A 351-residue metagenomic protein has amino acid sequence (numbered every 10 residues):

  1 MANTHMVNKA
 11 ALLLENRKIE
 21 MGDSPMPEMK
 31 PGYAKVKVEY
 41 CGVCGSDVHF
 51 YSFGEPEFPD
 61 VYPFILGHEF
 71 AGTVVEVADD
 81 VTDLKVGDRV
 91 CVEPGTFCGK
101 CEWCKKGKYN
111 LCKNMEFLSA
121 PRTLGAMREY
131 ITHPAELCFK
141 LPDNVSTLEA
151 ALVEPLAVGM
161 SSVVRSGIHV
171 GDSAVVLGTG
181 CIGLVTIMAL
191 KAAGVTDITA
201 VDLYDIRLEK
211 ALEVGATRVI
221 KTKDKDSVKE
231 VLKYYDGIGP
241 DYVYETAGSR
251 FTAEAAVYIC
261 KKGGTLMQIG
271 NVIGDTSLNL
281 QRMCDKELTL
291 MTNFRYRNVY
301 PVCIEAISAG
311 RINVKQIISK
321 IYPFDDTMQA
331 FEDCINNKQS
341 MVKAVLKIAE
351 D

Functional and structural regions predicted by a protein language model:
A2-M6, A10, E254-Y258, R297-D351: C-terminal hydrophobic helical "lid"/dimerization subdomain of Rossmann-like NAD(P)H-dependent oxidoreductases
P27-C41, E55-E102, P142-N144: Glycine-rich beta-strand-centered segment in the early N-terminal region that forms part of a ligand/cofactor-binding
C98-L177: NAD(P)H dinucleotide-binding glycine-rich loop of Rossmann-like/cofactor-binding domains, especially the beta1-alpha1
V145-D224, K229: Mid-domain Rossmann-like dinucleotide-binding core that forms the NAD(H)/NADP(H) cofactor-binding site
S166-I168, E209-T289, M328, A349-D351: Glycine-rich cofactor phosphate-binding loops and adjacent beta1-alpha1 units of small-molecule cofactor enzyme domains
Y204, V272, Y296: Residues in the short beta-alpha loop(s) of Rossmann-like NAD(P)-binding domains
